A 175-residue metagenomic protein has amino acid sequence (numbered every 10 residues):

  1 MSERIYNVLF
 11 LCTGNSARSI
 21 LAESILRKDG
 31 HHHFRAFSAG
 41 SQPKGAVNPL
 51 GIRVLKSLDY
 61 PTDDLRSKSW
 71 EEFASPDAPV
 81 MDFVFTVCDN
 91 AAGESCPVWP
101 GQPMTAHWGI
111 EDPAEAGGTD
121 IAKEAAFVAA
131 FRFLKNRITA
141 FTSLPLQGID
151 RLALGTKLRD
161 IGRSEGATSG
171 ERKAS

Functional and structural regions predicted by a protein language model:
S2-S175: Short polar/charged helix/loop
